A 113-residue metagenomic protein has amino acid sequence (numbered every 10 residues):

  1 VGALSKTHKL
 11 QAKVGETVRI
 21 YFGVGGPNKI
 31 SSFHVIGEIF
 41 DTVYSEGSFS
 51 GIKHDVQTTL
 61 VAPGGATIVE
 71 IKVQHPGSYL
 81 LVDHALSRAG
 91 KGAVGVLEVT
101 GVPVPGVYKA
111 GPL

Functional and structural regions predicted by a protein language model:
V1-L113: Copper-binding active sites and cupredoxin-like electron-transfer domains, recognizing His/Cys-rich ligand loops
